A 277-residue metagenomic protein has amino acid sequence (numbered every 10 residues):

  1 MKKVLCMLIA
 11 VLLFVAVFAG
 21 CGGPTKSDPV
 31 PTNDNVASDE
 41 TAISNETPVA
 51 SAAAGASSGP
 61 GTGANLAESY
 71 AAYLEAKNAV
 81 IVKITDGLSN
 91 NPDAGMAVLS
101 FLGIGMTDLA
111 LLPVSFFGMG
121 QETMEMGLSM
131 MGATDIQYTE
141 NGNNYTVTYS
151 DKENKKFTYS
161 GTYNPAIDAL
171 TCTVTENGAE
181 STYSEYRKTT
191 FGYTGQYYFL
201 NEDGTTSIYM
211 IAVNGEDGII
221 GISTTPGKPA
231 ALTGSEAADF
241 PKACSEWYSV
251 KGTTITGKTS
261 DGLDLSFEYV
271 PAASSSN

Functional and structural regions predicted by a protein language model:
M1-I9: Positively charged n-region of N-terminal signal peptides that target proteins for export
V4, Y70, V250-G252: Short, highly charge-biased, low-complexity peptide segments
I9-A10, I84: Enrichment for repetitive, rod-forming helical segments
V11-V15: Alpha-helical transmembrane segments
A16-G20: C-terminal motif of bacterial Sec signal peptides marking the signal peptidase cleavage site
G22-N144, S266, P271-N277: N-terminal "mature head" segments of proteins
V98-S276: Beta-strand-dominated lipid-handling architectures at cellular/organellar boundaries
